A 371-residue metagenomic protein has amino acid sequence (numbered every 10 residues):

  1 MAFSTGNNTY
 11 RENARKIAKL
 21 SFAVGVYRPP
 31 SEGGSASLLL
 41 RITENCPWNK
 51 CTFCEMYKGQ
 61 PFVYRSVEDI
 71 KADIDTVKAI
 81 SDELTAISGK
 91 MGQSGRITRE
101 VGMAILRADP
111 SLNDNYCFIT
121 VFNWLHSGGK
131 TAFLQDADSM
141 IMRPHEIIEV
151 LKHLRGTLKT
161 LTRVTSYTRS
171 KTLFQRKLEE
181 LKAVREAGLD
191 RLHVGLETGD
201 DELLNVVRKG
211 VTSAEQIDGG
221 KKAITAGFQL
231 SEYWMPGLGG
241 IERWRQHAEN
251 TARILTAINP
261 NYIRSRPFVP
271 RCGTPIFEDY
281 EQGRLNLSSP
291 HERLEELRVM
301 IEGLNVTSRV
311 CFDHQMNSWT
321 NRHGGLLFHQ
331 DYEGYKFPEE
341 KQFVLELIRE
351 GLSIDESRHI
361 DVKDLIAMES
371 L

Functional and structural regions predicted by a protein language model:
M1-S35, T85-G89, T256-L371: Auxiliary Fe-S-binding modules of radical SAM enzymes
L38-L40, A132, V164-S166, L192-V194 (+3 more regions): Hydrophobic faces of well-ordered beta-strands that scaffold small-molecule active sites in alpha/beta enzyme cores
R41-G59: Local cysteine-cluster metal-coordination motifs and their immediate loop/turn environment, predominantly Fe-S cluster
C46, C54, I70, L134 (+5 more regions): Conserved, mostly hydrophobic/aromatic
M56-L192, T198-L203, T212-F228, Y233: Conserved Radical SAM active-site core
F62-R65, D69, M142, E146 (+5 more regions): Alpha-helix N-cap and loop-to-helix initiation/capping positions
R169-K171, G195, G199-N205, K222-H247 (+2 more regions): Conserved strand-turn element in the central/C-terminal portion of the radical SAM core barrel that lines
R176-A183, G240-A257, T320: Catalytic cores of alpha/beta
